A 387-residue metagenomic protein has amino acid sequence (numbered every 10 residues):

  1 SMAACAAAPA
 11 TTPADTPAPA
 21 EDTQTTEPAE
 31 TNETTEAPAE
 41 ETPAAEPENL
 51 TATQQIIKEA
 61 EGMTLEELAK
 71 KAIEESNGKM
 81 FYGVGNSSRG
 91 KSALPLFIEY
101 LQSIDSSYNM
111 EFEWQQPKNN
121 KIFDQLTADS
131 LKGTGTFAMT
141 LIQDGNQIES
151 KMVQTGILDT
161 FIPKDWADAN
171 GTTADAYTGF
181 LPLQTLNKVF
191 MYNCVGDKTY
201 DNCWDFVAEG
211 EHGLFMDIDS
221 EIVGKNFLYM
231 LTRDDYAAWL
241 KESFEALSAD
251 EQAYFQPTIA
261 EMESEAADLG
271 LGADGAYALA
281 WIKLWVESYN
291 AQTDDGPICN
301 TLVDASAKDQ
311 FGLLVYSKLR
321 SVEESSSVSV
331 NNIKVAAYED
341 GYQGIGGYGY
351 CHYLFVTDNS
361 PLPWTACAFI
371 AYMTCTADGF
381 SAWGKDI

Functional and structural regions predicted by a protein language model:
M2-A4: C-terminal motif of bacterial Sec signal peptides marking the signal peptidase cleavage site
A6-P9: Bacterial signal peptide processing site
P38-Y82, Q102, A208: Immediate post-signal peptide segment of exported/extracytoplasmic ligand-binding proteins
E46-P47, L65-I73, S87-N109, F190 (+1 more regions): Short, polar/charged alpha-helical segment
K79-E99, F112-Q125, G135-P297: Extracytoplasmic ligand-binding site segments that recognize negatively charged/polar headgroups
T134-Q143, K308-Y316: Paired acidic/hydrophobic, glycine-rich loop segments that form the ligand-binding mouth/hinge of periplasmic-binding
A276-L279, E287-D358: Extracytoplasmic/periplasmic substrate-binding proteins
C351-I387: Mature extracytoplasmic/periplasmic domains
